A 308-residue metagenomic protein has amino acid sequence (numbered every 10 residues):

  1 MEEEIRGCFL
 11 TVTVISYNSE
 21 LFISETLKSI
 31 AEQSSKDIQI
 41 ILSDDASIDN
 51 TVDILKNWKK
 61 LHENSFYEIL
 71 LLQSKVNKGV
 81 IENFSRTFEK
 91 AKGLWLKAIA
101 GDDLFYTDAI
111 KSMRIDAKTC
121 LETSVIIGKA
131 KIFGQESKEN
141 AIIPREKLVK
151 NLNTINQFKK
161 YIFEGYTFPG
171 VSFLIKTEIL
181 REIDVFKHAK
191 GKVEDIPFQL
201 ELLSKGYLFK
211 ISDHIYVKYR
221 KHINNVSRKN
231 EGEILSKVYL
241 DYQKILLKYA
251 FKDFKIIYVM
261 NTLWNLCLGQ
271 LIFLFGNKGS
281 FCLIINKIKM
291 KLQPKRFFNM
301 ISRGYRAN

Functional and structural regions predicted by a protein language model:
C8-T11, S29, Q39, P197: Cell-envelope/extracellular polymer assembly enzymes that use nucleotide-activated donors
V12, L152-G232: Conserved nucleotide-sugar donor-binding catalytic segment
S19-E32: Short, well-formed alpha-helical segments that are part of the catalytic scaffolds of diverse glycosyltransferases
D44-D53, V76, A100: A conserved acidic beta->alpha catalytic loop
Q73-A91: Glycine-rich, basic loop-to-helix element that forms the pyrophosphate-binding segment of sugar-nucleotide handling
L96: Short aromatic/hydrophobic "clamp" motif used to bind/position activated sugar donors
D108-I142: Conserved donor NDP-sugar-binding/catalytic core segment of glycosyltransferases
S204, I215-I223, R228-F254, F281-L283 (+1 more regions): Catalytic core of nucleotide-sugar-dependent glycosyltransferases
